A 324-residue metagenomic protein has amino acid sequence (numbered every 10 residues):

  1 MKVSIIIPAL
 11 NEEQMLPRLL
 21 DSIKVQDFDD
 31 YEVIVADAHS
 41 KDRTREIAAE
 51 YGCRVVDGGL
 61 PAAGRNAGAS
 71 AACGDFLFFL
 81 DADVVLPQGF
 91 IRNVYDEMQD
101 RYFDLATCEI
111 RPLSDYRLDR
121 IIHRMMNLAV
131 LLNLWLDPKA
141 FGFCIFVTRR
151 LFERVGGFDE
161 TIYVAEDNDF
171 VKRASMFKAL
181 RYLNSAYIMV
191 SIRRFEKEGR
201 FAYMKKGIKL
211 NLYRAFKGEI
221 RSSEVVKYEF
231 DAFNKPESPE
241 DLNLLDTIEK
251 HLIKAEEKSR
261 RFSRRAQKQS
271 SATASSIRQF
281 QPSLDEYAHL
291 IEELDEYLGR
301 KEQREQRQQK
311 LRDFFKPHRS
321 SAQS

Functional and structural regions predicted by a protein language model:
I7-V25: Short, well-formed alpha-helical segments that are part of the catalytic scaffolds of diverse glycosyltransferases
S22, D29, D37-R45, V84: A conserved acidic beta->alpha catalytic loop
R43, L80-D96, K172: Acidic donor-binding/catalytic loop of UDP-sugar-dependent glycosyltransferases, especially processive GT2
G58-A72: Glycine-rich, basic loop-to-helix element that forms the pyrophosphate-binding segment of sugar-nucleotide handling
L77: Short aromatic/hydrophobic "clamp" motif used to bind/position activated sugar donors
G89-L118: Conserved donor NDP-sugar-binding/catalytic core segment of glycosyltransferases
C108-G142: Short, flexible, basic/aromatic active-site loop/helix in glycosyltransferases
V164-F170: Acidic donor-binding loop at a coil-to-helix junction in glycosyltransferase catalytic cores that engages
